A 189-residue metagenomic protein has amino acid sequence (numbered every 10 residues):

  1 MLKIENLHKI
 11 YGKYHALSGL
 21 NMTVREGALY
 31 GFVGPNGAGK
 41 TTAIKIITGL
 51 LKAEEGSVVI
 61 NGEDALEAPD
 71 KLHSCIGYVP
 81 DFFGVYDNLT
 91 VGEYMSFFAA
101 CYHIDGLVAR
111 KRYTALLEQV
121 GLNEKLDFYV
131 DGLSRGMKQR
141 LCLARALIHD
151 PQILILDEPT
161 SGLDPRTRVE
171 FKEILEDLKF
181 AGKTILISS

Functional and structural regions predicted by a protein language model:
G56-E67, K71-L72: Conserved ABC transporter NBD signature motif
S96, A100, L107-K125: Conserved ABC ATPase "signature" region
Y129-L133: Conserved ABC ATPase signature
L143: Hydrophobic anchor residue at the start of the ABC signature
D150: Conserved catalytic motifs of ABC-family nucleotide-binding domains
L154-D157: Catalytic Walker B motif of ABC-type/P-loop ATPase nucleotide-binding domains
